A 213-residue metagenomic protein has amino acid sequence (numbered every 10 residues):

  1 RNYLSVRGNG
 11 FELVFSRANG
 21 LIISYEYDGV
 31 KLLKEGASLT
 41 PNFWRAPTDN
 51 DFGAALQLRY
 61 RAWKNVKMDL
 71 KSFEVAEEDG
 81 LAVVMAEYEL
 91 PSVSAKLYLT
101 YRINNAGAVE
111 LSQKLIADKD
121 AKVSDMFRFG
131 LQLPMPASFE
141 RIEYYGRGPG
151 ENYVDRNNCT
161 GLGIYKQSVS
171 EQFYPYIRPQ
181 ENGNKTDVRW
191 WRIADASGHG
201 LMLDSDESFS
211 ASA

Functional and structural regions predicted by a protein language model:
R1-A213: Beta-strand/loop-rich accessory regions of lumenal/periplasmic or secreted enzymes, predominantly carbohydrate-active
